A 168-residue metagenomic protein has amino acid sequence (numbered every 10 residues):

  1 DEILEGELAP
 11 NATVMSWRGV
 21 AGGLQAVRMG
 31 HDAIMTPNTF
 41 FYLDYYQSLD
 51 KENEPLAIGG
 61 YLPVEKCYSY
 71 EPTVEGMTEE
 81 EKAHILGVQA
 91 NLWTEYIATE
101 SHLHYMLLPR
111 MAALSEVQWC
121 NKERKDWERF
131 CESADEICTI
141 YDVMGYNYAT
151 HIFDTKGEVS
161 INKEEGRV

Functional and structural regions predicted by a protein language model:
D1-V168: Substrate-binding groove of N-acetylhexosamine-processing glycoside hydrolases
